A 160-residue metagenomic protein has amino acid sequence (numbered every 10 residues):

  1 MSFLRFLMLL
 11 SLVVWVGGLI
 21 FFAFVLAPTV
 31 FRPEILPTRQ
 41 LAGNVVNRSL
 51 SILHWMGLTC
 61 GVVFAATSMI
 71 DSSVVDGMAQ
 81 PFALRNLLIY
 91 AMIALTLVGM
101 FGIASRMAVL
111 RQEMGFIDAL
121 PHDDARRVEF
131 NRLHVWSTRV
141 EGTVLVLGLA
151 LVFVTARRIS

Functional and structural regions predicted by a protein language model:
S2-A83, V109-N131: Interfacial loop at the N-terminal end of multi-pass membrane proteins
L7-G18, M56-A66, L87-V98, V140-F153: Lipid-exposed faces of alpha-helical membrane segments in multi-pass integral membrane proteins
F21, V25, V98, G102-S105 (+1 more regions): Transmembrane alpha-helix boundary/anchor motif
D76-R106: Mid-chain, well-packed structural core segment of small domains
R132-V140: Loop-to-transmembrane boundary segments
F153-S160: Juxtamembrane boundary at the C-terminal end of a transmembrane helix
